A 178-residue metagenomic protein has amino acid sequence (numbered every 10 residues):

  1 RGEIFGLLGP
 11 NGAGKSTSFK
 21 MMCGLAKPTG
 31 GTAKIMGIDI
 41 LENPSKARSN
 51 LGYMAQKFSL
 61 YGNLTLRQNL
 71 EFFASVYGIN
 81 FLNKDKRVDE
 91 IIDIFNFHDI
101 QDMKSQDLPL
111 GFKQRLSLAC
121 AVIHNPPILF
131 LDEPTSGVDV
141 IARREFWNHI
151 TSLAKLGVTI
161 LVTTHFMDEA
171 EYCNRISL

Functional and structural regions predicted by a protein language model:
G31-E42, K46-A47: Conserved ABC transporter NBD signature motif
E71, S75, L82-I100: Conserved ABC ATPase "signature" region
K104-G111: Conserved ABC ATPase signature
L118: Hydrophobic anchor residue at the start of the ABC signature
L129-D132: Catalytic Walker B motif of ABC-type/P-loop ATPase nucleotide-binding domains
R144-L156: Helical segment within the ABC ATPase nucleotide-binding domain
